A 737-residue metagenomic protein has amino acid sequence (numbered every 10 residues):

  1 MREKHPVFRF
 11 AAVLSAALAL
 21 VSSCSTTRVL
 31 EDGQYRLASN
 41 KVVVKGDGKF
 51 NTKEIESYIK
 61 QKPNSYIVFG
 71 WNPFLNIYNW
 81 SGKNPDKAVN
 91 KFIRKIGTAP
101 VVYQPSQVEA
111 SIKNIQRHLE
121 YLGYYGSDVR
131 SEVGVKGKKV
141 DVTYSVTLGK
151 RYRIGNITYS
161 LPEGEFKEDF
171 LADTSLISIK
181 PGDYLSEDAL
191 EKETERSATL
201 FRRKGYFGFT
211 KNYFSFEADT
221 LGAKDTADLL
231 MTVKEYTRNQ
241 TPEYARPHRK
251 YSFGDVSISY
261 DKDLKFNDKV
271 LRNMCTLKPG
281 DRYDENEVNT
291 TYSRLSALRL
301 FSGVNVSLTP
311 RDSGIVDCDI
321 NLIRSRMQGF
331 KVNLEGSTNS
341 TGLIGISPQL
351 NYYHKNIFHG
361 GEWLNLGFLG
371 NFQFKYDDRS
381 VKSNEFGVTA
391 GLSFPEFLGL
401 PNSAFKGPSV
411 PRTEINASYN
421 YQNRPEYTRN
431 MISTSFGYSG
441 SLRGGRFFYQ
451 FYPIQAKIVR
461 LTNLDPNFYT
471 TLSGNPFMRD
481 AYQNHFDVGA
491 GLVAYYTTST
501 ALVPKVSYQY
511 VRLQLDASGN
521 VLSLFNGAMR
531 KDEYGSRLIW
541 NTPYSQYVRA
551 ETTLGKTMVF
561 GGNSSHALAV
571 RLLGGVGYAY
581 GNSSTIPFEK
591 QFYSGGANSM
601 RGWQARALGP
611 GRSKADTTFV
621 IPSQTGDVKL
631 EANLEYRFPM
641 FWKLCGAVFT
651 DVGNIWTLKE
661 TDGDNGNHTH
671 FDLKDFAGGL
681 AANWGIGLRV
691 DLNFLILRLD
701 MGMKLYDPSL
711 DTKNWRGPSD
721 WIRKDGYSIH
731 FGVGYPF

Functional and structural regions predicted by a protein language model:
R2, S23-T338, L369, F374 (+4 more regions): Periplasmic polypeptide-binding modules associated with outer-membrane biogenesis and secretion
R2-A11: Bacterial N-terminal signal peptides that target proteins for export
A11-V21: Bacterial N-terminal signal peptides
D169, D284-R512, R601-G602, L608 (+3 more regions): Gram-negative/organellar outer-membrane beta-barrel architecture
V332-L334, L364-F368, I415-A417, V511-L515 (+5 more regions): Membrane-embedded beta-strand positions of outer-membrane beta-barrel proteins
G336-S337, H354-N356, G370-F374, D662-L692 (+1 more regions): Strand-loop-strand
S337-G342, Q450-F638, V648-K674: C-terminal outer-membrane beta-barrel translocator/porin domains of Gram-negative envelope proteins and their
V652-H670, F694, G702-S719, Y735-F737: C-terminal beta-signal and adjacent terminal beta-strands/loops of Gram-negative outer-membrane beta-barrel proteins
